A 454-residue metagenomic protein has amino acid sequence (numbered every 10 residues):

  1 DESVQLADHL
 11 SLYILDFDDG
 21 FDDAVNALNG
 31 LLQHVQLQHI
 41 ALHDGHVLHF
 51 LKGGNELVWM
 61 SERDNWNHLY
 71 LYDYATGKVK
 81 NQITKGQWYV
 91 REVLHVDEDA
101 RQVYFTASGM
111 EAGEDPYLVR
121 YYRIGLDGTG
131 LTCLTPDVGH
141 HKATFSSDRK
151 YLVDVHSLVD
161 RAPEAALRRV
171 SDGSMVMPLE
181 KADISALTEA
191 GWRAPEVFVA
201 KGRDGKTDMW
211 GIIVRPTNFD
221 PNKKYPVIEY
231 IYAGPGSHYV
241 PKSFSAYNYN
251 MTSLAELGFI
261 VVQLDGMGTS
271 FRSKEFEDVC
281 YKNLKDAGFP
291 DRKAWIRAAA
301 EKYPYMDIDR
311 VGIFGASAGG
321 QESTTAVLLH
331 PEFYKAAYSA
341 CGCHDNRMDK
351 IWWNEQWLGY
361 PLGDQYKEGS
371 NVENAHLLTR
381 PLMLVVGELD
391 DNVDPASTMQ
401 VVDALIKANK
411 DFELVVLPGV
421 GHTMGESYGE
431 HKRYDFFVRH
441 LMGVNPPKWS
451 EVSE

Functional and structural regions predicted by a protein language model:
D1, L48-N55: Histidine-/acidic-rich catalytic cores in large beta-rich domains
D1-H9, E62, T106-Y117, S237 (+1 more regions): Short, conserved, GDST-rich strand-edge loop motifs in beta-rich repeat architectures
V4, E62-R63, M110-A112, S157-L158 (+2 more regions): Short polar/acidic secondary-structure junctions
L6, L15-L51, S61-E62, Y72-D99 (+4 more regions): Multi-bladed beta-propeller domains
A7-Y13, N65-Y70, E114-Y122, D160-L167: Structural motif
D8, L51-G54, N65-W66, D148 (+2 more regions): Short, well-ordered loop/turn elements at secondary-structure boundaries
L57-V58, V103, L152: Hydrophobic beta-strand positions that form the internal "hydrophobic ladder" of WD40/Gbeta-like beta-propeller blades
A100, C133-T135, H140-E454: Serine-hydrolase catalytic core recognition
